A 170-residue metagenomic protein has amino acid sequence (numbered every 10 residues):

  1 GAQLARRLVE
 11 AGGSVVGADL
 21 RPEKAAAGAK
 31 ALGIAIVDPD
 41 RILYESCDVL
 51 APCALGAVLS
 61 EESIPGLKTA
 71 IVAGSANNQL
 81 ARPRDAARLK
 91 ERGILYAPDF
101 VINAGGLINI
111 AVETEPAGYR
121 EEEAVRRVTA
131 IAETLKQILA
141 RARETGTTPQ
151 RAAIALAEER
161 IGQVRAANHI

Functional and structural regions predicted by a protein language model:
G1-L4, V58-E62, L80-R82, A104-L107: Short glycine/serine/threonine-rich phosphate/pyrophosphate-binding segments that cradle anionic phosphate groups
G1-R6, G56, I64-P65, A86 (+1 more regions): Short glycine/threonine-rich loop-to-helix capping motif typified by GTGT followed within a few residues by an Asp-Pro
G1-V49: Glycine-rich phosphate/diphosphate-binding loop of Rossmann-like nucleotide-binding domains
L4, K24-A25, S60, D85 (+1 more regions): Residues within well-ordered alpha-helices
A11, L32, L67-K68, R92: Short, structured coil segments at secondary-structure junctions
P39-S46, G56-V72, R84: Rossmann-fold NAD(P) dinucleotide-binding segment
P52-A54, S75: Short, well-ordered coil/turn residues at beta-beta hairpins and beta-strand->alpha-helix junctions within
A70-I170: Adenosine-phosphate binding glycine-rich loop
